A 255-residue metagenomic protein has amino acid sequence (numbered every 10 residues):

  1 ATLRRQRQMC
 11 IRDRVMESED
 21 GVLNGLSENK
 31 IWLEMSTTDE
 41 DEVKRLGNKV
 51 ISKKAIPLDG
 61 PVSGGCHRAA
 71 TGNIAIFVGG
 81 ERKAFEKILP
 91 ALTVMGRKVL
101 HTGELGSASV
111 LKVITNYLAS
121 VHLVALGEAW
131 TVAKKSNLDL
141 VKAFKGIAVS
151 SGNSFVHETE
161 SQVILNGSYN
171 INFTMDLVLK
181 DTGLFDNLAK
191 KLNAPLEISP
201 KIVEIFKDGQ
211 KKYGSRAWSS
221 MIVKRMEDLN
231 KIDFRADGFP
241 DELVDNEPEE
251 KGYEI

Functional and structural regions predicted by a protein language model:
A1-R7, I11: Single conserved hydrophobic/aromatic residue that forms the stacking wall/gate of nucleotide- or nucleobase-binding
R12-S18, N24, T38: Rossmann-like adenosine-cofactor binding region
M16-G21, E158-Q162: Short, flexible, mixed-charge acidic loops at enzyme active sites
L23-V43: ADP-ribose/adenylate-binding Rossmann-like module
T37-S120: Rossmann-fold dinucleotide-binding core
S107-L229: Helical "substrate-binding/catalytic lid" subdomain of Rossmann-like NAD(P)-dependent dehydrogenases/reductases
K211-I255: NAD(P)-dependent dehydrogenase/reductase Rossmann-like domain
